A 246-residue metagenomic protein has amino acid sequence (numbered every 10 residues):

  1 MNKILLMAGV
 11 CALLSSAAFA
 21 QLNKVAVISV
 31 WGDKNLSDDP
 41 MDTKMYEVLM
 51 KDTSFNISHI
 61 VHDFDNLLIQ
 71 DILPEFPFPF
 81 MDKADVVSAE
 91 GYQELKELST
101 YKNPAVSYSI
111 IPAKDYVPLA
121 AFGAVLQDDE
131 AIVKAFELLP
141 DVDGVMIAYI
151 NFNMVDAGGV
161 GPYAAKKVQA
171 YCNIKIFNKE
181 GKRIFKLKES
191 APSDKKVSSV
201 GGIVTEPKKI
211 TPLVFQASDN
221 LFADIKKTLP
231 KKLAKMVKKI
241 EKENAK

Functional and structural regions predicted by a protein language model:
M1-S16: Sec-dependent N-terminal signal peptides
A8, M45, L49, T53 (+5 more regions): Generic alpha-helix detector with strongest preference for long hydrophobic helices that associate with membranes
S16, A105, P207-I210: Short, intrinsically disordered/low-complexity patches at protein termini and at juxtamembrane boundaries
A20-Q21, T53: Active-site-adjacent structural segments surrounding the nucleophilic cysteine of cysteine proteases and isopeptidases
Q21-D39, L126-A157, G161-K246: C-terminal/domain-edge helix-coil "capping" segments
M41-I147, K179-K186: N-terminal segment of the mature soluble domain
